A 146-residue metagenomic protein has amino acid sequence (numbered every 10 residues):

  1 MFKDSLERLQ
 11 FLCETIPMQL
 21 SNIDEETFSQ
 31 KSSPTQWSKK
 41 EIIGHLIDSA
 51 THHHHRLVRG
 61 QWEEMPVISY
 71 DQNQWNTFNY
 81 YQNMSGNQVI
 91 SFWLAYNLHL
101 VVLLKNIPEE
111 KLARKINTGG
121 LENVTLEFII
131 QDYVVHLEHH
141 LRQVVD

Functional and structural regions predicted by a protein language model:
M1-E25, D48-R59, Q131-V135: Alpha-helical bundle segments that constitute or directly flank the non-heme di-iron/ferroxidase center
D4-E7, M65-P66, N83-S91, G120-V124 (+1 more regions): Solvent-exposed interaction patches of small proteins and small membrane subunits
R8, L12, Q19, N76-A113 (+1 more regions): Acidic/histidine-rich alpha-helical segments that form the ligand environment of transition-metal centers
D24, S33, P66, T77 (+2 more regions): Glycine-rich, flexible loop/turn motifs
E26-K31, Q88-V89: Short helix-to-loop capping/linker segments positioned immediately adjacent to catalytic or ligand/cofactor-binding
S29-Q72, V101, K115-D146: Short, contiguous alpha-helical
